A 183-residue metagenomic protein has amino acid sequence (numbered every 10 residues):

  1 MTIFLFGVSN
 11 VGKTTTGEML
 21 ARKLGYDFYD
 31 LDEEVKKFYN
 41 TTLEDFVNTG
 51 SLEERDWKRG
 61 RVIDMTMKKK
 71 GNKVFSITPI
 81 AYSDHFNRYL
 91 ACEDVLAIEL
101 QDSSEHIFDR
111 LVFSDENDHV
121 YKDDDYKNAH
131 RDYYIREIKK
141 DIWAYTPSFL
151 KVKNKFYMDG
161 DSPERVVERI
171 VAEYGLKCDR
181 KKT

Functional and structural regions predicted by a protein language model:
L5: Hydrophobic anchor at the beta1->P-loop junction of P-loop NTPases
V8: P-loop (Walker A) phosphate-binding loop of NTP-binding proteins
V11: ATP-binding Walker
T14: Walker A/P-loop
R22-D64: Conserved substrate/cofactor phosphate-moiety recognition/catalytic segment in nucleotide-dependent phosphotransferases
K23, L96, W143-T183: NTP-dependent small-molecule kinase module
D56-D94, L100: Glycine-rich phosphate-binding loop used to anchor ATP phosphates in small-molecule kinases, encompassing both
D94-A144: A glycine- and Lys/Arg-enriched "phosphate-lid" helix/loop adjacent to the NTP-binding pocket of small-molecule kinases
